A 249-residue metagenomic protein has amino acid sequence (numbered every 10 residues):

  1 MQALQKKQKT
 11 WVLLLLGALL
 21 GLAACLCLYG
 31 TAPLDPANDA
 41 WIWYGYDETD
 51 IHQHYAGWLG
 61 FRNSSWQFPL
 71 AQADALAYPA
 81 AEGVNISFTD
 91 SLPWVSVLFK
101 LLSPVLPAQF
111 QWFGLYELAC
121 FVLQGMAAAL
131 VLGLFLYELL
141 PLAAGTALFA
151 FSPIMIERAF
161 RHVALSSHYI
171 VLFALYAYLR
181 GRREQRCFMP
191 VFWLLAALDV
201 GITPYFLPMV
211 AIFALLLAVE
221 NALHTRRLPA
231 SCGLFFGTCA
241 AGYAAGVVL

Functional and structural regions predicted by a protein language model:
M1-D39, S231-A240: Start-transfer (signal-anchor) and selected internal transmembrane alpha helices of multi-pass inner/ER membrane
L4, P69, A73-L76, V219-L223: Short helical patches
A23-Q124, S152-I156, H162-S167: Membrane-interface coil-to-helix junctions
L92-S96, E138, Q185-M189: Coil-to-alpha-helix initiation sites in intrinsically disordered, low-complexity, charged segments
L102-L106, F135-L136, I202: A broad structural signal for alpha-helix termini and local helix breaks/kinks
A108, A222-P229: Transmembrane helix-loop junctions in multipass membrane proteins, especially transporters and channels
L118, V122-L134, P141-R182, F188-A222 (+3 more regions): Membrane-embedded helix bundles of polyisoprenyl
